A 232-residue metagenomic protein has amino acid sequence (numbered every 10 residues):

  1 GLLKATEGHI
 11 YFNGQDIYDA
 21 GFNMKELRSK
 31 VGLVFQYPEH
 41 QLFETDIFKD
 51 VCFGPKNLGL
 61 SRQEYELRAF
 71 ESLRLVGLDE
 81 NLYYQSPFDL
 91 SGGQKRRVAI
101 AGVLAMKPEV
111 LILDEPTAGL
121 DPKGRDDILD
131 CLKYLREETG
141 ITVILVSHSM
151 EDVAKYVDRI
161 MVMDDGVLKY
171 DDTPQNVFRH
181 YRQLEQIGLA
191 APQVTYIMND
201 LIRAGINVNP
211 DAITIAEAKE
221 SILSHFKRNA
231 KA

Functional and structural regions predicted by a protein language model:
H9-E26: ABC ATPase NBD Q-loop/coupling interface
Q63-N81: Conserved ABC ATPase "signature" region
S86-L90, Q94: Conserved ABC ATPase signature
K107: Conserved catalytic motifs of ABC-family nucleotide-binding domains
L111-D114: Catalytic Walker B motif of ABC-type/P-loop ATPase nucleotide-binding domains
V153-K155: A short, surface-exposed alpha-helical micro-motif characterized by mixed small hydrophobic and charged/polar residues
D165-G166: Conserved ABC ATPase "signature" C-loop
